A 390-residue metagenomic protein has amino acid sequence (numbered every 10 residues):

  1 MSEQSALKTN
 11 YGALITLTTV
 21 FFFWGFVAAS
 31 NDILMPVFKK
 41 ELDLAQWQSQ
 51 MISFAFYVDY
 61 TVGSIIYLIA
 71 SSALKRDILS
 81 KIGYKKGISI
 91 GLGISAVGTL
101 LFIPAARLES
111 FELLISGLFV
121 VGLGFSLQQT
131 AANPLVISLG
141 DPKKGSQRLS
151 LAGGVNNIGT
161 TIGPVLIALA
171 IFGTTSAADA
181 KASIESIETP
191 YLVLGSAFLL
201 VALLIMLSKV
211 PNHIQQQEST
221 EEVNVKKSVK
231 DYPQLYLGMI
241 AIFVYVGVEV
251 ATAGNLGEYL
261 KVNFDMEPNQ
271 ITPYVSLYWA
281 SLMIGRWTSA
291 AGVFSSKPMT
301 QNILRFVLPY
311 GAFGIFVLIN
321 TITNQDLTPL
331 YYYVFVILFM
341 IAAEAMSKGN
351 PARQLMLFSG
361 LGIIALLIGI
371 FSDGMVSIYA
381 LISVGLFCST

Functional and structural regions predicted by a protein language model:
G12-L44, V62-Y67, G163, V250-L260: Extracytoplasmic
F22, G98, S110-Q128, F243-V244 (+2 more regions): Hydrophobic core of transmembrane alpha-helices in multi-pass small-molecule transporters, especially MFS/SLC-type
N31-M35, P164-A168, S228-A290, V317-L327: Extracytoplasmic gate region of multi-pass secondary transporters
Q50-R76, S276-S289: Central cavity-lining transmembrane alpha-helices of secondary-active solute carriers, predominantly the Major
S64-E112: Conserved MFS/SLC helix-loop-helix module at the cytosolic interface between two early adjacent transmembrane helices
I90-L108, F313-P329, I341-E344, L361-D373: C-terminal ends and interior cores of transmembrane alpha-helices in multi-pass membrane transporters/permeases
K144-T175, Y278: Glycine-rich segments within core transmembrane alpha-helices of 12-TM secondary carriers
G163, I167-S176, L192-S219, L318 (+1 more regions): C-terminal membrane-cytosol helix-exit motif in multi-pass small-molecule transporters
